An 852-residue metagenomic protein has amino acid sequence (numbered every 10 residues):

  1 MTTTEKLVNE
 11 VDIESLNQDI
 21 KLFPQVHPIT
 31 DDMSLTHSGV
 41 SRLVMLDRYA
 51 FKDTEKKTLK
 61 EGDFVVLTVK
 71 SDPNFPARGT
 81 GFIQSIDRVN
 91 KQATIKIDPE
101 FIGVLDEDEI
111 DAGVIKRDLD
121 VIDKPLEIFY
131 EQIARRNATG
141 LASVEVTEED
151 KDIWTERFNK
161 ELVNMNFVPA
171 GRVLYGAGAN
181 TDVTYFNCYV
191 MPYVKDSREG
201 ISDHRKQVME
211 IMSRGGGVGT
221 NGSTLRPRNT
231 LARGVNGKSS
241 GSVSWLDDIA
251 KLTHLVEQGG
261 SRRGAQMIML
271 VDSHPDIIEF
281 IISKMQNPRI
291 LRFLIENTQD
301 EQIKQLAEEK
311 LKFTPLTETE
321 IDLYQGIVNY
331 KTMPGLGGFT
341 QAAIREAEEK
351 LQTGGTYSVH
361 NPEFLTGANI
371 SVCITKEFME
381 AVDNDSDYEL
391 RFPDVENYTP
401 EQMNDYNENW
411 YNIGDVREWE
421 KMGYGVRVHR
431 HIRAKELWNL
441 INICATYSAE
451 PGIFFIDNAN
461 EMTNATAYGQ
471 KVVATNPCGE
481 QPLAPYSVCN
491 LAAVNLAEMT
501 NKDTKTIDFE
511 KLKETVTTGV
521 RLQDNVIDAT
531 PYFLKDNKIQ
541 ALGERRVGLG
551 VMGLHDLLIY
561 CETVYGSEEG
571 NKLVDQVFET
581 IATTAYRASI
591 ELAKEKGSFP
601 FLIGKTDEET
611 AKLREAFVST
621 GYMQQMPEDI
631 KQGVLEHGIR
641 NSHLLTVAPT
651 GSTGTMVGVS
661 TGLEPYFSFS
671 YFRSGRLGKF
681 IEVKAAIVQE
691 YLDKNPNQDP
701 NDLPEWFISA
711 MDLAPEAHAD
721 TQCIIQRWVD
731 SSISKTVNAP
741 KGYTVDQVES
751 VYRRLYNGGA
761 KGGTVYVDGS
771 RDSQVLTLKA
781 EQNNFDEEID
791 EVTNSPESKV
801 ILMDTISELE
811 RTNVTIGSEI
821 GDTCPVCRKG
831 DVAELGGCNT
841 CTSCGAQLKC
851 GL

Functional and structural regions predicted by a protein language model:
M1-E810, S818-G821, P825-K829, A833-L835 (+1 more regions): Extended catalytic cores of very large enzyme megasubunits
V814: Glycine-rich oxoanion-binding loops at beta->alpha junctions
E834-C838, G851-L852: Short Cys/His-rich "knuckle" micro-motifs
C844-L852: Short Cys/His-rich micro-motifs in 6-15 aa windows
